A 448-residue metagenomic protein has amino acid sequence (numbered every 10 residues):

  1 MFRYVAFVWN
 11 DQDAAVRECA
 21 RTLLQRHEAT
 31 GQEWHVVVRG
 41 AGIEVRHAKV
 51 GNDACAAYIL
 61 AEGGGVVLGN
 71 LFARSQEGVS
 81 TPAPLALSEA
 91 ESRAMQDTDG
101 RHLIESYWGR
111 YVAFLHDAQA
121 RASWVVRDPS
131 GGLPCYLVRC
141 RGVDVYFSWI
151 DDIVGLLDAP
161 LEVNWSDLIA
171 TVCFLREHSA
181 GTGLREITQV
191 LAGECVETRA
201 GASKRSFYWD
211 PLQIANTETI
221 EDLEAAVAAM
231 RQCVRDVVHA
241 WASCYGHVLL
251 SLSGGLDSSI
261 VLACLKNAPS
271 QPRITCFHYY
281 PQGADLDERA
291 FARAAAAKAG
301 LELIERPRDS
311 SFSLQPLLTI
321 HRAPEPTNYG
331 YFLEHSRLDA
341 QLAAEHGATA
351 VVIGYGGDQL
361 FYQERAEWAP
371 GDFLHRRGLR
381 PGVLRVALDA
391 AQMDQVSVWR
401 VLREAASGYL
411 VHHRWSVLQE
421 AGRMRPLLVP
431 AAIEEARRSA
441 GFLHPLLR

Functional and structural regions predicted by a protein language model:
M1-I320, P324-E325: Cysteine-centered catalytic environments shared across enzyme families
W9, G40-G42, H47-A48, A297-E302 (+1 more regions): Glycine-rich active-site loop/lid subdomains used to bind and stabilize high-energy intermediates
